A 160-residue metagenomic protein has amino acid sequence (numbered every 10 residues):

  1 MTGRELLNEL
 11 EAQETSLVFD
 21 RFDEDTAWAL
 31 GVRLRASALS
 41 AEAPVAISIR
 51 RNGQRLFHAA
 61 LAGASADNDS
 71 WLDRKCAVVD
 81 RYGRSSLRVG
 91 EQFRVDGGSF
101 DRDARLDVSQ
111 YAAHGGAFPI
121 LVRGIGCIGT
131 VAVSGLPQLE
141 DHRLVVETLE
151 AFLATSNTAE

Functional and structural regions predicted by a protein language model:
M1-S65: Intrinsically disordered, low-complexity terminal regulatory regions
G3-E11, G98, H114, F118 (+1 more regions): N-proximal short alpha-helices
E9-S16, F22-E24, G83-S86, V95-S99 (+1 more regions): Generic detector of short, locally flexible boundary/turn motifs and exposed helical patches
E24-W28, F93-R102, A154-T158: Short, positively charged
A41-F100, A104-L106: Structured interaction and signal-relay segments at domain junctions
V79-G83, H142-E160: Short, solvent-exposed cationic patches
D101-E150: Extended hydrophobic
